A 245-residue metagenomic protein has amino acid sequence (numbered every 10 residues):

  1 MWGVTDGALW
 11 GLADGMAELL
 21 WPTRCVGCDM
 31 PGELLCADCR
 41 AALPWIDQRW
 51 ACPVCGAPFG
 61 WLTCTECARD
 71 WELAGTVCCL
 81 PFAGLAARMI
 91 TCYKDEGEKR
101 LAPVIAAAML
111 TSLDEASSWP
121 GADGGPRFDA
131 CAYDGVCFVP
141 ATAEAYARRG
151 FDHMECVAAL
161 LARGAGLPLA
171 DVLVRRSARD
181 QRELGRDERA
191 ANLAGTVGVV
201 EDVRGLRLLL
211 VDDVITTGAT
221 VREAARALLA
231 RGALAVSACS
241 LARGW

Functional and structural regions predicted by a protein language model:
M1-W245: Glycine-rich phosphate/pyrophosphate-handling loop used in enzymes and phosphotransfer proteins
